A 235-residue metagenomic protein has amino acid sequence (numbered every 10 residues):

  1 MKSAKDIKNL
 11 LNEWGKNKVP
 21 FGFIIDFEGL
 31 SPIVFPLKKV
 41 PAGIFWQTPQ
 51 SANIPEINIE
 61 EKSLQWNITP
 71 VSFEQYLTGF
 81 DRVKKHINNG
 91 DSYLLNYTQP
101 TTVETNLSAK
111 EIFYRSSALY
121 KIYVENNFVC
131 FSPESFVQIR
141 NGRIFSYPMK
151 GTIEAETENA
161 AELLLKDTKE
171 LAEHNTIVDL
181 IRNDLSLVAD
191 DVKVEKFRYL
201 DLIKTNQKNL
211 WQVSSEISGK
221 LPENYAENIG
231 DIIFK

Functional and structural regions predicted by a protein language model:
M1-K235: Extended alpha-helical targeting/anchoring segments, especially N-terminal organellar/secretory targeting helices
